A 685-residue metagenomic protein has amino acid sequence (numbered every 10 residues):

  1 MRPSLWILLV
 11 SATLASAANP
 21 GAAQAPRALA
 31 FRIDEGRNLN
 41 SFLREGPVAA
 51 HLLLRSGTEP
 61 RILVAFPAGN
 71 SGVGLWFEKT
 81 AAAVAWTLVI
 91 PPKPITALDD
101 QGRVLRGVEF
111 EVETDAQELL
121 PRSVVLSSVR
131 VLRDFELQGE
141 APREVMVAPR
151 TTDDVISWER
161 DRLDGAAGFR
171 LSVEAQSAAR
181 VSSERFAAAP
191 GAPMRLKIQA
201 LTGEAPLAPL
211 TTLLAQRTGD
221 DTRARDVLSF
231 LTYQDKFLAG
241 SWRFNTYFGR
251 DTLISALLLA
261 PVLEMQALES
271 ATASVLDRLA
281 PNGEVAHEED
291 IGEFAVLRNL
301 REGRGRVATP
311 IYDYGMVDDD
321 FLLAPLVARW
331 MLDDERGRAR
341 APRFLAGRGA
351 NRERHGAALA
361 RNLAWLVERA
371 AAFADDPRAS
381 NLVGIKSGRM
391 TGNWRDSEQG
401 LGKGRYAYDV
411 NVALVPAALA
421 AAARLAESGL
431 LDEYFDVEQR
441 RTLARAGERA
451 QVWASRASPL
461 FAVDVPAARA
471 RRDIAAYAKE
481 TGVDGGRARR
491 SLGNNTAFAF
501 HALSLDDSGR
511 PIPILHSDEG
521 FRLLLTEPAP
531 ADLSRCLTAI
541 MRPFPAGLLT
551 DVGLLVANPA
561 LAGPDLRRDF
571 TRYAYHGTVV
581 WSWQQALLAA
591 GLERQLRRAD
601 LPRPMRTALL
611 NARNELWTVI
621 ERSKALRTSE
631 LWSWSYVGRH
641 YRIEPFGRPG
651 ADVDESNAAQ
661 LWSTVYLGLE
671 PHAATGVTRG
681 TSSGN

Functional and structural regions predicted by a protein language model:
R2-R225, T232-K236, G240-T246, R250-T252 (+10 more regions): Terminal accessory carbohydrate-recognition/targeting modules of carbohydrate-active enzymes
F66, N70-R162, W330, T442-G509 (+3 more regions): Low-complexity, serine/threonine/proline-enriched polar segments
A179-R180, F230-G240, R395-G400, A502-L505: Short linear interaction motifs
E184-F186, W242-F244, G402-R405, D507-I512 (+1 more regions): Generic recognition of flexible, low-complexity loop/linker segments
K236-S241, R250-L258, G305-T309, S397-K403 (+1 more regions): Glycine- and acidic
N245-D375, V412, V579-A599: Aromatic-rich carbohydrate-recognition surfaces in CAZymes
L300-R301, I311-D318, A328, L332 (+2 more regions): Extended ligand-binding clefts on enzyme/binding-domain cores
R301-W330, Y477, A499-C536, R567-G680: C-terminal capping/lid segments that line or modulate ligand- or cofactor-binding pockets
